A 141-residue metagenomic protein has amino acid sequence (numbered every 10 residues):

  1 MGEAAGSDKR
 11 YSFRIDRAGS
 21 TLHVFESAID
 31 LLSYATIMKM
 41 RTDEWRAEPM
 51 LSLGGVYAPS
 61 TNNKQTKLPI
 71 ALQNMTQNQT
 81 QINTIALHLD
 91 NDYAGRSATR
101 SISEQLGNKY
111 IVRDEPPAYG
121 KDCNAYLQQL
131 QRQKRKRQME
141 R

Functional and structural regions predicted by a protein language model:
M1-G19: Glycine-/acidic-rich phosphate or pyrophosphate-binding loops and their flanking alpha/beta elements
G2-A4, F25, N62-T66: Conserved phosphate-coordination/catalytic loops
A18-G19, A28, A47: A structure-centric signal for secondary-structure junctions around beta-strands
A18-L22, T84-I85: Short active-site oxyanion
E26-S27, N91: Helix N-cap/beta->alpha junction signal
I29-S33: Short amphipathic alpha-helical face segments that pack within enzyme cores and frequently flank/anchor catalytic
T36-R141: TOPRIM fold recognition
